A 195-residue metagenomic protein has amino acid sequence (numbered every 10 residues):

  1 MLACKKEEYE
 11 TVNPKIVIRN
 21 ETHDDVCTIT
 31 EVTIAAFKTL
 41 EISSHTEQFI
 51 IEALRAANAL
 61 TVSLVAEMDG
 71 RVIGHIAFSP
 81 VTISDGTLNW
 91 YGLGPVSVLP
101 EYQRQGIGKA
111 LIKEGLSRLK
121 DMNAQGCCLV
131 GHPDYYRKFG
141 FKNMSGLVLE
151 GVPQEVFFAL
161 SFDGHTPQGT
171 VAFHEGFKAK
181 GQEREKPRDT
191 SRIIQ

Functional and structural regions predicted by a protein language model:
L2-P14, P133, R137-K138, K142-Q195: Terminal substrate-recognition subdomain of acyl/acetyltransferases
I16, R71-H75, Y91: Glycine-rich phosphate/pyrophosphate-binding loop shared by adenosine-nucleotide-utilizing enzymes
I16-I29: A short beta-loop-alpha structural element at the N-terminal edge of CoA-dependent acyl/N-acetyltransferase catalytic
T30, F37-T82: Active-site rim helix/loop that mediates acceptor-substrate recognition in acyltransferases
T61, L88, A124: Short coil/loop residues immediately preceding or within conserved phosphate-binding loops of NTP-utilizing enzyme
T87-P100: Conserved acetyl-CoA binding element of GNAT-fold acetyltransferases
V98, R104-S117, L129: Conserved acetyl-CoA-binding loop-helix of GNAT-fold acetyltransferases
S117-G131, M144: Conserved GNAT acetyl-CoA-binding A-motif
